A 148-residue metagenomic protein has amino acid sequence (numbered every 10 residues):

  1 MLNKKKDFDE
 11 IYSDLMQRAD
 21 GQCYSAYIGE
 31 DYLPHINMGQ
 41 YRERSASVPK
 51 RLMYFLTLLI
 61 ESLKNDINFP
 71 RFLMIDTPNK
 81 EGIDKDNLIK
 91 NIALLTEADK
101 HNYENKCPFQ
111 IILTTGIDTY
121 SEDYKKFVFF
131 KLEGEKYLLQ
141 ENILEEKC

Functional and structural regions predicted by a protein language model:
M1-L33, E61-P70: Extended, charged coiled-coil "arm/hinge" scaffolds of SMC/Rad50-like chromosome-maintenance ATPases and other large
L33-F55, E81-N87: Conserved ABC ATPase signature
R42, K64-I67, K100-K106: Conserved catalytic network of the ASCE P-loop NTPase/AAA+ motor domain
A46-F72: GG-anchored amphipathic helix commonly corresponding to the ABC/SMC/Rad50 NBD signature/C-loop
N68-F69, L73, K85-D86, H101 (+1 more regions): Domain-scale terminal segments
D76-P78: Walker B catalytic acidic pair
N91-C148: C-terminal lobe/lid and adjacent interdomain/linker elements of RecA-like ASCE P-loop ATPase modules
